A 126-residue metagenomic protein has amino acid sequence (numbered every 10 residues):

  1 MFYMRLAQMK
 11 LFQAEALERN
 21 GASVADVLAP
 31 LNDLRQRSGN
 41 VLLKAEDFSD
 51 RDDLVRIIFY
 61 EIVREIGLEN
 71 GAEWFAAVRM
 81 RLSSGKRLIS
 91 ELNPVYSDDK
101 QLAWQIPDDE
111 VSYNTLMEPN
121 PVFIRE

Functional and structural regions predicted by a protein language model:
M1-E126: Acidic/polar-rich alpha-helix caps and helix-coil junctions
